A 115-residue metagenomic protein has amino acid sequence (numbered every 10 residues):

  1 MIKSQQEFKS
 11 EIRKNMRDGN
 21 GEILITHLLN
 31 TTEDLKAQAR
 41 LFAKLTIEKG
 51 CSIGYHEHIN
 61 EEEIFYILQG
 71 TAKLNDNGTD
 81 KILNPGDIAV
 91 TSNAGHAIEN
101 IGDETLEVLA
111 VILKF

Functional and structural regions predicted by a protein language model:
M1-A39: A short, N-terminal "cap"/entry segment at the start of jelly-roll beta-barrel domains of the cupin/DSBH fold
H27-T32, L41-H58, N93: Conserved short histidine dyad/triad with adjacent acidic residue
L45-E48, E57-L74: Short, conserved beta-strand element in jelly-roll/cupin
K49, N60, T79, A94-G95 (+1 more regions): A generic "binding-loop/recognition-motif" signal
S52-G54, K73, A89, N93-I98: Histidine-centered metal-chelating micro-motifs
E57, Q69, D76-G78, N100 (+1 more regions): Residue-level recognition of conserved beta-strand positions in structured domain cores
G78-N93: Short acidic-glycine-tyrosine-enriched beta hairpin
N93-F115: Ligand-binding loop in jelly-roll beta-barrel domains
